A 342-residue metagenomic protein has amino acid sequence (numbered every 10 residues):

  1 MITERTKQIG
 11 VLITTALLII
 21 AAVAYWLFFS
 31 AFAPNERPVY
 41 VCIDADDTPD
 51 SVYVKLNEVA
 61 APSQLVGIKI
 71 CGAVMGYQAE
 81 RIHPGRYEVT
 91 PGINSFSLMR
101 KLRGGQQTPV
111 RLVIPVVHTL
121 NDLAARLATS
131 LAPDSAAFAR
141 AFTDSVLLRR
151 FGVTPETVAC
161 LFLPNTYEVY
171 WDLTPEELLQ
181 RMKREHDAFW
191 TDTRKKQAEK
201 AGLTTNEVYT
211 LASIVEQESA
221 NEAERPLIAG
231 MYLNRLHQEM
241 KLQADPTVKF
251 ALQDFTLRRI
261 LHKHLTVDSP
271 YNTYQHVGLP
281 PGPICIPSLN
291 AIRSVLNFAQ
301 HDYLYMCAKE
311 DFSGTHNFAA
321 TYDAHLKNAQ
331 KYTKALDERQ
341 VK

Functional and structural regions predicted by a protein language model:
M1-Q243, F250, S269, C285-N290 (+2 more regions): Conserved catalytic or metal-liganding residues and their short signature motifs at active sites of enzymes
Q243-C285: Conserved SxxK-family serine transpeptidase/carboxypeptidase catalytic domain of penicillin-binding proteins
M306: Active-site-proximal loop/helix segment associated with metal-binding centers of metalloenzymes
